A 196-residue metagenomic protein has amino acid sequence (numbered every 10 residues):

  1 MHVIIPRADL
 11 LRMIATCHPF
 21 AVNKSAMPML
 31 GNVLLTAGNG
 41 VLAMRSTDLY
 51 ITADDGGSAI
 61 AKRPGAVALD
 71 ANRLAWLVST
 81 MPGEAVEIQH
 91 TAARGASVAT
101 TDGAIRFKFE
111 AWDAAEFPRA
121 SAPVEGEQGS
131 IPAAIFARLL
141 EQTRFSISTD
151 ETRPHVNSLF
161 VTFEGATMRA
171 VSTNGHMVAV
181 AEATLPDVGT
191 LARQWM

Functional and structural regions predicted by a protein language model:
M1-M196: Structural preference for solvent-exposed beta-strand-turn elements and adjacent flexible terminal/loop segments within
